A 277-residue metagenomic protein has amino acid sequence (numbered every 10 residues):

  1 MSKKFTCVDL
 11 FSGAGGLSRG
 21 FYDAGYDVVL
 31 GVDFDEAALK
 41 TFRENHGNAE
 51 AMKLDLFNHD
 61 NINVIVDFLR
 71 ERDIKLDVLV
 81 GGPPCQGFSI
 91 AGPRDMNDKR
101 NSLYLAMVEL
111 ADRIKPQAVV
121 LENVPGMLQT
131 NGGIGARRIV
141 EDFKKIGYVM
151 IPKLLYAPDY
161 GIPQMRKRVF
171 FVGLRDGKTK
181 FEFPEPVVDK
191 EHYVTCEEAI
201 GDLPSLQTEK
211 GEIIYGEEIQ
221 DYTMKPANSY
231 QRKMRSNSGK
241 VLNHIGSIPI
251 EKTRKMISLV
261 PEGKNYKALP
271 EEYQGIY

Functional and structural regions predicted by a protein language model:
S2-C7, L17-Y26, D142, R168-Y277: S-adenosyl-L-methionine-dependent DNA methyltransferase catalytic core
S2-K115, P125-Q129, I134-R137: Core alpha/beta nucleotide-donor-binding catalytic domains of modification enzymes
G16, A51, P83, A91 (+5 more regions): Residue-level signal for pocket-adjacent positions within structured domains
R43, V80, S89, Y156 (+2 more regions): Residue-level detector of conserved, well-ordered beta-strand and adjacent loop positions that form binding/recognition
A51-M52, P116, Y148, E209: Secondary-structure boundary/capping residues
F57, Y156-P158, D189, L206: Short, solvent-exposed coil/turn elements at secondary-structure transition points
F88, M127, I162, F181-F183 (+1 more regions): Short clusters of hydrophobic/aromatic residues that line enzyme substrate/ligand-binding pockets
S102-L174: Conserved Class I SAM-dependent methyltransferase catalytic core
